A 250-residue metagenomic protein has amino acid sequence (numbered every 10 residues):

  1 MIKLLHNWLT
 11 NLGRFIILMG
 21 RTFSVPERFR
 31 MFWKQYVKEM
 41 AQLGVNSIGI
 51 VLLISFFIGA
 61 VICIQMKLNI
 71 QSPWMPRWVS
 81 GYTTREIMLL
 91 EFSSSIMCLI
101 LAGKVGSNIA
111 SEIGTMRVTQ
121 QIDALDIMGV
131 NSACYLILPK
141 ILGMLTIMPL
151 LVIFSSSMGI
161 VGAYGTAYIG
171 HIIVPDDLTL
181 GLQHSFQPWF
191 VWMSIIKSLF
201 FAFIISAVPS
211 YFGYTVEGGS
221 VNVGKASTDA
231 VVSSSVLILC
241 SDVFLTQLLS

Functional and structural regions predicted by a protein language model:
M1-K34, E217: Short, membrane-interfacial amphipathic segments enriched in basic
L43-I96, I100: Active-site cofactor/substrate anionic-group-binding motifs, chiefly glycine- and Lys/Arg-rich phosphate-binding loops
G44, I48, L52, F92 (+4 more regions): Selective transmembrane-helix segments that form parts of the transport pathway or gating/packing helices in multipass
I54-F57, L101, L138-A167, F200 (+3 more regions): Hydrophobic alpha-helical transmembrane segments that constitute the membrane-spanning cores of multi-pass membrane
Q65-L89, S156-L199, A207-A226, L248-S250: Membrane-interfacial helix-loop-helix connectors in multipass membrane proteins
S80-D123, V208: Hydrophobic alpha-helical transmembrane segments of multi-pass membrane transport proteins
I113-L138, S220-V223: Short cytoplasmic-facing helical segments at TM-TM junctions of multi-pass membrane proteins
V223, D229-L245: Final/C-terminal transmembrane alpha-helix of multipass membrane proteins
